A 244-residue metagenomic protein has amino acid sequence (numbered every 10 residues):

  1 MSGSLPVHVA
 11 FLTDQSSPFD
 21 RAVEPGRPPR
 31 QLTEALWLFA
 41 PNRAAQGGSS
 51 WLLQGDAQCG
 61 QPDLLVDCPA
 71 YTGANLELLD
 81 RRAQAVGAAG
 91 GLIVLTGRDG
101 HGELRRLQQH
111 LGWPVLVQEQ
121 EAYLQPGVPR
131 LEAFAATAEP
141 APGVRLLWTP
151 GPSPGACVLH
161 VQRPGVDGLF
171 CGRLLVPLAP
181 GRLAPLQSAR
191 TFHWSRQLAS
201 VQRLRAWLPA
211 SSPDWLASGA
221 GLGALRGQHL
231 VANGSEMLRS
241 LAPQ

Functional and structural regions predicted by a protein language model:
A10-P28, E34-W37, D63-T72, W148 (+1 more regions): Metallo-beta-lactamase
Q31-A40, E139-V144: Short Pro/Gly-enriched beta-strand edge/turn motifs at strand-loop
N42, D56, P69, Q120 (+1 more regions): Anionic group-transfer/hydrolysis microenvironments
R43-G47, P150-S153: A short catalytic or substrate-binding loop motif that flags glycine-/basic-rich loops and adjacent residues that bind
A45-S49, A74-N75, G227: Short N-terminal binding/cap micro-motifs at the start of the first secondary-structure element
S50-Q54: Short, surface-exposed beta-strand/loop micro-motifs that present aromatic residues
C59, A83-A88, E139-A141, R163-G165 (+1 more regions): Glycine-rich phosphate-binding loop signature in dinucleotide/nucleotide-binding domains
P69-G143, E236-L241: Active-site HxH/HxHxD metal-binding segment of metal-dependent hydrolases
